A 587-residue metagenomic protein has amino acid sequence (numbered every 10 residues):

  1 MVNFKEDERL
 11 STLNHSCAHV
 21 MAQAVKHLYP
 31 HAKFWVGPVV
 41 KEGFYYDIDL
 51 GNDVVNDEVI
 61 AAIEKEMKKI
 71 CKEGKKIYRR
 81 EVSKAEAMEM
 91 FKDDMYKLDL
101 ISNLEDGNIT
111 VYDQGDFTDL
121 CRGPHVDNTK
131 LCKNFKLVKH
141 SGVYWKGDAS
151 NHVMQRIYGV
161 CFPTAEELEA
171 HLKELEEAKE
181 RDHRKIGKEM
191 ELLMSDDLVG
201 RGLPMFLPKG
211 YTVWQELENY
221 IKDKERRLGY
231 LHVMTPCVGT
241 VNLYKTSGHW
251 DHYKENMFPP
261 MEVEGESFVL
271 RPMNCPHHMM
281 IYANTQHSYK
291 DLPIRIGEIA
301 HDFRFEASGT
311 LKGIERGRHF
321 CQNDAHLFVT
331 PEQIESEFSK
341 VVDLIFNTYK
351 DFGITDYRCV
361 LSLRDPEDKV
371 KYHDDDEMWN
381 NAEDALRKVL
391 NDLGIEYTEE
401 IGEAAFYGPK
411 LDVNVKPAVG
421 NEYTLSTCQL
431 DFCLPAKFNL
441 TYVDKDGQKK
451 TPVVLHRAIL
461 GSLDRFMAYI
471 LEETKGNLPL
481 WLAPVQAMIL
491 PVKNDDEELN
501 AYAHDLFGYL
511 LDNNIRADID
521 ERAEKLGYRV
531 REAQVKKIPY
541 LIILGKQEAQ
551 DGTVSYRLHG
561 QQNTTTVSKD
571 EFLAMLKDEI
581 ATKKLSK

Functional and structural regions predicted by a protein language model:
M1-W35, V39-K41, D47-K587: NTP/phosphate- and nucleic-acid-binding module
